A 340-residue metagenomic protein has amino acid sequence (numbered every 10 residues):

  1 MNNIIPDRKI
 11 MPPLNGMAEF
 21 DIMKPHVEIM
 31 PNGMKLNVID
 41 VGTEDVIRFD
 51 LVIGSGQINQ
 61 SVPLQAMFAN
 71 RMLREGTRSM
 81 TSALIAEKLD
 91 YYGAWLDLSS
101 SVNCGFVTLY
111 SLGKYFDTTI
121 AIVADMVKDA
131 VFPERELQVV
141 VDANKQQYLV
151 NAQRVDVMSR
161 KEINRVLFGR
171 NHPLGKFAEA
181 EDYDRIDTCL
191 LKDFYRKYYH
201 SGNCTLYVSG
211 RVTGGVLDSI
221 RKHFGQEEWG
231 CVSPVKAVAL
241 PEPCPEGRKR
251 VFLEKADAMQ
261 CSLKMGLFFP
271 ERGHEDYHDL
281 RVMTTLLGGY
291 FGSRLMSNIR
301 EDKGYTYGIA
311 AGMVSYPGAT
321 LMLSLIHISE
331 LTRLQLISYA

Functional and structural regions predicted by a protein language model:
M1-E87, T108, K192-N298: His/Glu-rich zincin catalytic helix
M1-I10, I29, L84-V235, E301-S329 (+1 more regions): Charge-rich, well-structured scaffold segments of protease-associated domains
L336: Cationic, low-complexity basic patches in intrinsically disordered or flexible, solvent-exposed regions
